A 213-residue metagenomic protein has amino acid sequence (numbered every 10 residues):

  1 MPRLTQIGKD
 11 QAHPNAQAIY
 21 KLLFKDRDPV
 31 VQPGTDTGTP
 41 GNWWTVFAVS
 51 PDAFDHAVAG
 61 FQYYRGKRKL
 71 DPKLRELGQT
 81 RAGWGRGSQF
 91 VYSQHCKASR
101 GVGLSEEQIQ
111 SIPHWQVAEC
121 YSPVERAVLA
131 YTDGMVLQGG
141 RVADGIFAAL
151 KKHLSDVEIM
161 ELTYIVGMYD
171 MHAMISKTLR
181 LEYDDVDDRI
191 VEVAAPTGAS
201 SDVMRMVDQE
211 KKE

Functional and structural regions predicted by a protein language model:
M1-P72, V191-E213: Secretory/endomembrane lumenal or extracellular ectodomains immediately following the signal peptide
G34-T35, D52-A57, G87-Y92, A127 (+1 more regions): Short acidic alpha-helix initiation/capping motifs at coil-to-helix transition points, especially at protein N-termini
W44-F47, A57-Y64, L77-G83, I112-P113 (+2 more regions): Short alpha-helical scaffolding segments that buttress acidic/His motifs in well-ordered protein cores
D55, E76-V102, E106-E107: Conserved alpha-helical segments that form or flank metal/cofactor-binding pockets of metalloenzymes
L70-D71, G103-E107, S155-D156: Helix N-cap / loop-to-helix initiation motif
R100-E107, S176-M206: C-terminal end-helix/capping segment
H114-P123: Acidic/His metal-coordination segments adjacent to aromatic residues that form catalytic metal sites in metalloenzymes
S122-Y164: Acidic/histidine-rich alpha-helical segments that form the ligand environment of transition-metal centers
